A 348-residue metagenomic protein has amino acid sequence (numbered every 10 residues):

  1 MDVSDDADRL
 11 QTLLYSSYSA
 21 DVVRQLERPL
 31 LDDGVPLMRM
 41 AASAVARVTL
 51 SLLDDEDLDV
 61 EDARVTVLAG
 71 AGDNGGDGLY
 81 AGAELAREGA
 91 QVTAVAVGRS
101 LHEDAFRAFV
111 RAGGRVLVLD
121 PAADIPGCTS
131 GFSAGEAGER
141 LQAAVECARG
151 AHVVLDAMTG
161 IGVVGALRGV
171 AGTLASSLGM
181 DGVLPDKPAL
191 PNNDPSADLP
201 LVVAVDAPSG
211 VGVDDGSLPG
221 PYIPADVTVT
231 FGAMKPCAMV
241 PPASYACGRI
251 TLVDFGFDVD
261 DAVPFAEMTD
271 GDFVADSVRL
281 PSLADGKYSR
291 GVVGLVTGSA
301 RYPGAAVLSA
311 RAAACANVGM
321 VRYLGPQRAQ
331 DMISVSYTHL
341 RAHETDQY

Functional and structural regions predicted by a protein language model:
D2-G98, V227, A238-A342: Small-residue (G/A/S/T)-rich helix-start motifs and N-terminal tracts that mark the onset
R47-M158, A166-A204: Nucleotide and nucleotide-moiety/phosphate-recognizing core
R99, I161, G210, K235-P236 (+3 more regions): Residue-level marker for beta-strand->alpha-helix junctions and adjacent short loops that shape enzyme
H102, P126, G212, Q330-D331: Generic structural signal for helix capping and beta-alpha/helix-loop junctions
V110-G113, P219-I223, C247, Y337-R341: Short, hinge-like loop/turn segments at secondary-structure boundaries
P121, A233, F255-F257, R328 (+1 more regions): Residues that form or immediately flank small-molecule/cofactor binding pockets and catalytic motifs
V153, M158-P264: Internal gly/pro-rich beta-alpha loop/helix module that stabilizes soluble enzyme cofactors or their anionic handles
A342-Y348: A short, hydrophobic C-terminal helix/tail in secreted or cell-surface proteins
